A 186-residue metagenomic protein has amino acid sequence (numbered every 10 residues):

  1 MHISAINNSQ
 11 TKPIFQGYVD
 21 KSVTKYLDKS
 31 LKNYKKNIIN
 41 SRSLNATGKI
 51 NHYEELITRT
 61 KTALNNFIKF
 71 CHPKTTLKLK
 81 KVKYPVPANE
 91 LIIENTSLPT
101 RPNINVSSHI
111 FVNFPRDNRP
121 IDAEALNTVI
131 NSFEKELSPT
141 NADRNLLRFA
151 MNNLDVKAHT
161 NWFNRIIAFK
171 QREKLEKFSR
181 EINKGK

Functional and structural regions predicted by a protein language model:
M1-Q16, K184: Non-Sec secretion/translocation targeting segments of pathogen effectors
T11, G17-N33: Leu/Val/Ala/Ile-rich N-terminal alpha-helices, chiefly Sec-type signal peptides and the beginnings
Y26, S30-L31, N37, K49-K69: Structured alpha/beta or helical-core interaction and ligand-binding surfaces enriched in interleaved
I39-K49, T140, W162: Charged, low-complexity interaction regions
T60, L64-C71, F111, W162-E173: Short, aromatic- and cysteine-enriched interfacial helices/patches that mediate contacts at lipid membranes
T60-I104: Amphipathic, interaction-prone secondary-structure segments
N89-D143: Intrinsically disordered, low-complexity regulatory segments enriched in Ser/Thr/Pro and charged residues
L126-V129, E134-E136, T140, L147-N152 (+1 more regions): Charge-dense, extended regions
